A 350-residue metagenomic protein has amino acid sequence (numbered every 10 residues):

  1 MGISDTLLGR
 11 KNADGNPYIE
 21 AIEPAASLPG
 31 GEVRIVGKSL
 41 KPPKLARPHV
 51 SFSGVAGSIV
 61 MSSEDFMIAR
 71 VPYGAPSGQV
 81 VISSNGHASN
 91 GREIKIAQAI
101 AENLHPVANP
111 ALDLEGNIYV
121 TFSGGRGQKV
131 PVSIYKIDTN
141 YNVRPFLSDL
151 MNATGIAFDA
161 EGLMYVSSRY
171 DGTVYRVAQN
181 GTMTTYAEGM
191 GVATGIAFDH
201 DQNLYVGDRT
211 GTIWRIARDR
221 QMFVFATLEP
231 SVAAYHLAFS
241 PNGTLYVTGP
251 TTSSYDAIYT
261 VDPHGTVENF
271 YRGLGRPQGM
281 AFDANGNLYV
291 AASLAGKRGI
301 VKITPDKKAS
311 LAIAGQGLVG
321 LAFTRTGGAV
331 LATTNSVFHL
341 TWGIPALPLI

Functional and structural regions predicted by a protein language model:
M1-Y119: Ser/Thr/Pro-rich low-complexity tracts
K41-P42, G124-Q128, D171-G172, G211-T212 (+3 more regions): Short glycine/acidic-enriched loop and turn motifs that connect beta-strands
A99-H105, P145-L150, T185-M190, F225-P230 (+2 more regions): Surface loop/turn motifs at the tips and blade-to-blade linkers of beta-strand repeat domains
P106, V130, D149-N152, Y170 (+7 more regions): Beta-rich catalytic cores
L112-E115, F158-E161, F198-D201, F239-N242 (+2 more regions): Residue-level detector of Asp-centered blade-edge/turn motifs that repeat once per structural unit in beta-propeller
N117-T121, L163-V166, N203-G207, T244-T248 (+2 more regions): Conserved beta-propeller blade signature
A314-I350: Blade-level signature of beta-propeller repeat domains, shared across WD40, Kelch, NHL, RCC1 and BNR/Asp-box propellers
